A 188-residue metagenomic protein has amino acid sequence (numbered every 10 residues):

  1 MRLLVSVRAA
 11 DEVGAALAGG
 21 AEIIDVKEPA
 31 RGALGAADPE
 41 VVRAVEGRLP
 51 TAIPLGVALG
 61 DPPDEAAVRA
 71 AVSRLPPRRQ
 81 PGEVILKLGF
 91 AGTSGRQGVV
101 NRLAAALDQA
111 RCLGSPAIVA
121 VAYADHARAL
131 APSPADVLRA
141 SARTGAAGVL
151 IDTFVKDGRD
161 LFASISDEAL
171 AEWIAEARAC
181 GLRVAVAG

Functional and structural regions predicted by a protein language model:
M1-L3, G181-V184: Short active-site oxyanion
R2-E22: N-terminal basic/disordered segments at the start of proteins
V5-R8, A37-E40, P63, A67 (+2 more regions): Short secondary-structure boundary/capping elements
A10, A33-L49: Glycine-rich, positively charged N-terminal anion/phosphate-binding segment
A16, V45, V149: Conserved, mostly hydrophobic/aromatic
I23-G32: A short beta-strand-loop structural module common to alpha/beta enzyme folds
P50-A163, E172-R183: Conserved anion-binding
